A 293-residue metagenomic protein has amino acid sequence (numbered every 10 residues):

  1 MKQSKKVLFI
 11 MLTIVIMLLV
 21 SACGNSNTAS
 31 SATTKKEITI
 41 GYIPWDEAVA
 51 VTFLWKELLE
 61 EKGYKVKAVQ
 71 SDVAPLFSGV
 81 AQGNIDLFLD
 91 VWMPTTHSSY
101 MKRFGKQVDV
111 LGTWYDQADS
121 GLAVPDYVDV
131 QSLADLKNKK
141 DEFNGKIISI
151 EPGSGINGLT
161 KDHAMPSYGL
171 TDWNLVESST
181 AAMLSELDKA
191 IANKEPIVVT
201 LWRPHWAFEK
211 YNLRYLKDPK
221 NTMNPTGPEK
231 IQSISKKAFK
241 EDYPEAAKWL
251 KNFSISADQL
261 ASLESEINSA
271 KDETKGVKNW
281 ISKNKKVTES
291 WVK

Functional and structural regions predicted by a protein language model:
L18-A22: C-terminal motif of bacterial Sec signal peptides marking the signal peptidase cleavage site
S31-E47, Y64-V69, N144-I148, L250: Short, well-ordered beta-strand elements
W45-D46, K67-A81, L175-E186: Short helix-initiation/N-cap motifs at beta->coil->alpha
T52, D72-K106, S185-E186, W206-Y211: Pocket-flanking alpha-helical
L54-K62, K140-L175, S282: Ligand-binding cleft/hinge of the Venus flytrap
I85-L89, L159-N221: Ligand-binding pocket segment of bilobal, Venus flytrap-like solute-binding proteins
K106-I156: A conserved helix-loop-strand patch within extracytoplasmic ligand-binding domains of the periplasmic binding
D119-D129, E229-D242, W249: A bilobed periplasmic-binding-protein/Venus flytrap-type ligand-binding module shared by bacterial periplasmic
